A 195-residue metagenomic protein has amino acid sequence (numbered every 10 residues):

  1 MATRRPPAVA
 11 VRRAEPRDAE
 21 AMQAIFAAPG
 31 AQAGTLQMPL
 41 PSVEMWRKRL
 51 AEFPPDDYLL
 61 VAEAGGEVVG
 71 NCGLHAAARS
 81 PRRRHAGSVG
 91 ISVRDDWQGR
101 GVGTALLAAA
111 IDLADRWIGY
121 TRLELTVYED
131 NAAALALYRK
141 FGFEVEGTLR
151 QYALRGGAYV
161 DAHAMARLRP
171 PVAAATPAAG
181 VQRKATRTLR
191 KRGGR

Functional and structural regions predicted by a protein language model:
A10-A24: A short beta-loop-alpha structural element at the N-terminal edge of CoA-dependent acyl/N-acetyltransferase catalytic
P16, T35-D96, L107-A109, L113 (+2 more regions): Acetyl-CoA-dependent GNAT
A24-L40: Helix-loop element at the rim of GNAT/NAT acetyltransferase active sites that forms part of the acceptor-substrate
G87, T121, Y128-L135, Q151-R195: C-terminal "cap" of GNAT-fold acetyltransferases
G99-A114, L135-K140: Conserved acetyl-CoA-binding loop-helix of GNAT-fold acetyltransferases
A114-T126: Conserved GNAT acetyl-CoA-binding A-motif
Y138, F143, M165: Conserved active-site tyrosine of GNAT-family acetyltransferases
